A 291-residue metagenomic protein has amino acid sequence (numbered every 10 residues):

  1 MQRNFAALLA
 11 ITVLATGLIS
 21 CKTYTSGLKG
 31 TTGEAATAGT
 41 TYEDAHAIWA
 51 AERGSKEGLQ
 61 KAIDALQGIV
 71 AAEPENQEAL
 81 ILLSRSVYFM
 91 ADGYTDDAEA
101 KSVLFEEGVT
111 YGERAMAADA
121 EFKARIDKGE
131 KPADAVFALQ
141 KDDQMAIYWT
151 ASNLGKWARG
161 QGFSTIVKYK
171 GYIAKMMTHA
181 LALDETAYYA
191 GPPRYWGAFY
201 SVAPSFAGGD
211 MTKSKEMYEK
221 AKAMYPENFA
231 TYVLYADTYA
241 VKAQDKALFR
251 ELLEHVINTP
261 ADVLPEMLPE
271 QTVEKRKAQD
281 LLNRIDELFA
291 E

Functional and structural regions predicted by a protein language model:
M1-L9: Bacterial N-terminal signal peptides that target proteins for export
L9-A15: Hydrophobic helical h-region of N-terminal Sec-dependent signal peptides in bacterial secretory/periplasmic proteins
T16-S20: C-terminal motif of bacterial Sec signal peptides marking the signal peptidase cleavage site
C21-T186, M224, K242-E291: N-terminal alpha-helical interaction modules that lie
T37-E43, A190-W196, Y200, F229: Generic helix N-cap/helix-start motif at coil->alpha-helix transitions
E185-K220: Alpha-helical adaptor scaffolds
Y189-Y195, F229-T238, T272-K275: Amphipathic alpha-helical protein-interaction segments enriched in hydrophobic
E219-P226, V233-A243: An amphipathic alpha-helical core segment
